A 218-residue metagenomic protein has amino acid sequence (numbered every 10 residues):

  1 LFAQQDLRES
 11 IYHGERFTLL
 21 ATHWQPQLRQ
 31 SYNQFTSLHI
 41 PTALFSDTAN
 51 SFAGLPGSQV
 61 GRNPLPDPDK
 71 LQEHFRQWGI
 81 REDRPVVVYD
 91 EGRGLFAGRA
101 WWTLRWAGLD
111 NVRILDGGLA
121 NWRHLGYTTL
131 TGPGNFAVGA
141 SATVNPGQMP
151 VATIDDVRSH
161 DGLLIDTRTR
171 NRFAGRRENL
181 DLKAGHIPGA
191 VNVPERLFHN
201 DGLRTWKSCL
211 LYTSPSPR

Functional and structural regions predicted by a protein language model:
L1-N33, L119-K183: Flexible, polar/low-complexity N-terminal or interdomain linker segments that lie immediately upstream of folded
N33-H39: Short Gly/aromatic-enriched secondary-structure transition segments
S46, L115, V193: Hydrophobic residues at beta-strand termini and immediately following loops that shape nucleotide-binding pockets
V60-D156, R176-R177, S214: Thiolate-centered catalytic microenvironments shared by cysteine-dependent enzyme domains
E195-F198: Short, flexible loop segments at boundaries between secondary-structure elements
T205-W206, S214: Catalytic-pocket segment enriched in acidic/His residues
Y212-R218: Conserved small/polar residues in nucleotide/adenosyl-binding loops
